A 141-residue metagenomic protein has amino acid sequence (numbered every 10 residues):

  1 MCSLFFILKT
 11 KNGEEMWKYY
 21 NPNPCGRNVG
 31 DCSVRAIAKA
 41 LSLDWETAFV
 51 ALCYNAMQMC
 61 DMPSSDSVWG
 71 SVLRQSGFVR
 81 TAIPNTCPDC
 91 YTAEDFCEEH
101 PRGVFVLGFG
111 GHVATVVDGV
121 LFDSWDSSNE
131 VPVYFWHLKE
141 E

Functional and structural regions predicted by a protein language model:
F5-F6: Aromatic (phenylalanine/tyrosine) cluster motif
N12-M62, S67, S71, Q75-S76: Active-site nucleophile-adjacent alpha helix/oxyanion-hole segment immediately C-terminal to the catalytic cysteine
W17-K18, D89, P132-V133: Intrinsically disordered, low-complexity segments enriched in small/polar residues
N23-P24, D95, H100, L138: Generic alpha-helical secondary structure signal
A56-G111, V117-V120, S124-D126: Conserved active-site-adjacent core of cysteine acyl-enzyme catalytic domains
D123-E141: Noncatalytic regulatory segments and standalone regulatory/sensor domains
